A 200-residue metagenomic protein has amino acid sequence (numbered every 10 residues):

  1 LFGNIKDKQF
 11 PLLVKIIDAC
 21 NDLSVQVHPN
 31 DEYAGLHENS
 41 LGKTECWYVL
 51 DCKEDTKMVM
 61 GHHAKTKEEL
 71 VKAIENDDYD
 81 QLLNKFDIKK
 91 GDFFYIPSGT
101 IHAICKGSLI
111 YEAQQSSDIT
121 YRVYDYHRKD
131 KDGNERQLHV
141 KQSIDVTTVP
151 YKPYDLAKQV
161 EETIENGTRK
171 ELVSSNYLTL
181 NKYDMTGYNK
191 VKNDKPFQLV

Functional and structural regions predicted by a protein language model:
L1-K90, C105-V200: Active-site region of the double-stranded beta-helix
